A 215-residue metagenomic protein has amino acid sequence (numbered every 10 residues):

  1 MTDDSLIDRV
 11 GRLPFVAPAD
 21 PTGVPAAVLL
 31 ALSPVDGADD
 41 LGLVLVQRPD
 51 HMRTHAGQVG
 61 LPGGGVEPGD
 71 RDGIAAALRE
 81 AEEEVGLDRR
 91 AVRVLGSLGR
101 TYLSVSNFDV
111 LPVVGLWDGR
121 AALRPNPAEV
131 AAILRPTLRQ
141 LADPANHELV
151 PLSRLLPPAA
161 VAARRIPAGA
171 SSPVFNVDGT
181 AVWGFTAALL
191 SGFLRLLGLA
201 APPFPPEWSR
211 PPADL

Functional and structural regions predicted by a protein language model:
M1-L61, G65-A121, V130, R139 (+1 more regions): N-terminal leader/linker segments that precede catalytic domains of diphosphate-processing enzymes
L123-L149: Acidic, glycine-rich loop-and-strand cores that form catalytic or ligand-binding grooves in diverse globular domains
H147-R164: Acidic, negatively charged sequence signal that fires either on conserved catalytic/metal-binding carboxylates
